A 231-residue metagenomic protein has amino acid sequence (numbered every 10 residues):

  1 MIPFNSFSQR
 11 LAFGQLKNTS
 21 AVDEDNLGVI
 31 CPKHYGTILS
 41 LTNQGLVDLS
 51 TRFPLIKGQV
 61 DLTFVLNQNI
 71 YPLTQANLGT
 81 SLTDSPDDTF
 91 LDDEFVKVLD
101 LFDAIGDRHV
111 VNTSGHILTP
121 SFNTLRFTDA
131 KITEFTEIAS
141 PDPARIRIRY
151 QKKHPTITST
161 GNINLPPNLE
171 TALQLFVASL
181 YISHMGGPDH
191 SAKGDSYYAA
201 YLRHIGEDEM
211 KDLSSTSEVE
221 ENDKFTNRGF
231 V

Functional and structural regions predicted by a protein language model:
M1-V231: Glycine-enriched, solvent-exposed interface loops adjoining structured elements
